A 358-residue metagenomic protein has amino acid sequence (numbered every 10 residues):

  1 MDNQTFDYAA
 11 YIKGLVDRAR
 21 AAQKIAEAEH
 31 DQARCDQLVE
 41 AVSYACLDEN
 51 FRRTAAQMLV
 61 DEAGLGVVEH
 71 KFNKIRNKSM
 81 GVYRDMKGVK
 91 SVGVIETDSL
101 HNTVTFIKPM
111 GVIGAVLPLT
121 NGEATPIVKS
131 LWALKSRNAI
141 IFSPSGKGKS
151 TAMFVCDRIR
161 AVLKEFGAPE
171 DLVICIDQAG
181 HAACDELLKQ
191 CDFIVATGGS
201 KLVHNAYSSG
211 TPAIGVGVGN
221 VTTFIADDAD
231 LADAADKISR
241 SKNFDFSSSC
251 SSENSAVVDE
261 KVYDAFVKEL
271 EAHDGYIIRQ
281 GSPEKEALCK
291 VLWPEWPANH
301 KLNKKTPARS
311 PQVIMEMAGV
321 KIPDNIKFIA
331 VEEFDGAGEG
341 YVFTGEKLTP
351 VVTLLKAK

Functional and structural regions predicted by a protein language model:
M1-V104, W132, A272: N-terminal Rossmann-like NAD(P)+-binding subdomain of aldehyde/semialdehyde dehydrogenases
D2-Q4, A28, V320-K358: Conserved C-terminal structural/oligomerization subdomain of aldehyde/semialdehyde dehydrogenase
F6-I12, I127, W132, V203-G338: ALDH superfamily catalytic-core signature
A10, G14, H30-A33, Q37-L38 (+19 more regions): Conserved active-site and cofactor/substrate-binding residues in soluble primary-metabolism enzymes
V16-E27, V39-N50, L59, A63-V67 (+9 more regions): Structural signal for hydrophobic packing residues in well-ordered secondary-structure cores of soluble enzyme domains
R20-A28, G114, S255-V258, L348-K358: Short, well-ordered beta-strand elements within core beta-sheets of diverse protein domains
S91-D236: Rossmann-like NAD(P) dinucleotide-binding subdomain of oxidoreductase/dehydrogenase enzymes
Q190-I194, N254, P350: Short active-site oxyanion
